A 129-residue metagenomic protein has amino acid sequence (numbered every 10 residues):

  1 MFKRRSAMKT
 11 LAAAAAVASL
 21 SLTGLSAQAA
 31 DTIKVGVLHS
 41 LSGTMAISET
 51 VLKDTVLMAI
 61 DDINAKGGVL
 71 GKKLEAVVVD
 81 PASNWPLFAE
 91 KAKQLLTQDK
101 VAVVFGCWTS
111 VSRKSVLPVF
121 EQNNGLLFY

Functional and structural regions predicted by a protein language model:
K3-A12: N-terminal export leaders
V17-Q28: C-terminal segment of classical bacterial N-terminal signal peptides
Q28-K34: Cleaved targeting-peptide boundary
K34-G36, V77: Soluble periplasmic/extracytoplasmic beta-strand elements of cell-envelope proteins
G36-L38, F105: Short, well-ordered beta-strand segments
S42-G43: Short glycine-rich His-centered loop
I47-D54, G67-Y129: Beta-alpha junction/loop-to-helix N-cap segments that form part of ligand/metal-binding clefts
A59-V69: Flexible, small-residue-rich helix->loop connector segments that border functional cores
